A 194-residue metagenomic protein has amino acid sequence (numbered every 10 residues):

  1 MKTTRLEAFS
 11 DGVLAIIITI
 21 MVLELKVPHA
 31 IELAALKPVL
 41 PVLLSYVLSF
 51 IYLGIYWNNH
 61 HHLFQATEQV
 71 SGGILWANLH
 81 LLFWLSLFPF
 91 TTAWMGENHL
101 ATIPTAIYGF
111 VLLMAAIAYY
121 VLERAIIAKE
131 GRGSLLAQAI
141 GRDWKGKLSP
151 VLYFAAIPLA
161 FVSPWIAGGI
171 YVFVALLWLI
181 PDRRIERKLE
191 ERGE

Functional and structural regions predicted by a protein language model:
M1-E194: Multi-pass alpha-helical transmembrane bundle typical of ion/small-solute transporters and intramembrane aspartyl
